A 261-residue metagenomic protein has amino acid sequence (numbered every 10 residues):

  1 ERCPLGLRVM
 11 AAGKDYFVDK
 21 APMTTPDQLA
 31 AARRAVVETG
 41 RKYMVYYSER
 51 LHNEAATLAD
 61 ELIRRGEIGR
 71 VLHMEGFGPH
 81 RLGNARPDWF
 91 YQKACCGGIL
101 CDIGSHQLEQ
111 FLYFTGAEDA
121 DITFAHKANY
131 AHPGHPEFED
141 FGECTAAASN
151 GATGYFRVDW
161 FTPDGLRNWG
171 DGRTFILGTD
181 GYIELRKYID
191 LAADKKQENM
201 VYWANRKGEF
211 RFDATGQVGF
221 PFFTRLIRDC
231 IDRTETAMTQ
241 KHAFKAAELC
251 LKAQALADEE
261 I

Functional and structural regions predicted by a protein language model:
E1-A35: Beta-loop-alpha module in the N-terminal Rossmann-like domain of NAD(P)-dependent dehydrogenases, especially those
A12-K14, T39-K42, A152: A short helix->loop->beta-strand "cap" motif at the edges of active sites that frequently abuts
V18-D19, Y43-V45, L185: Hydrophobic residues in well-ordered beta-strands that form the structural core
M23-A85: A contiguous active-site-proximal alpha/beta segment in oxidoreductase catalytic domains
Q28-A30, R41, S149, R225-I261: C-terminal helix-rich "cap/oligomerization" subdomain common to oxidoreductases
Y46-E54, G83-A120, P136-D140, H242-A243: Mid-domain beta-loop-alpha active-site segment that forms a flexible, acidic cofactor/metal-binding surface
E109-L191, F222-T234: Contiguous beta-strand/loop segments that form the cofactor/metal-binding neighborhood of enzyme cores
R211-T224: Active-site loop of classical SDR/Rossmann-like NAD(P)-dependent oxidoreductases, centered on the catalytic Tyr-X3-Lys
